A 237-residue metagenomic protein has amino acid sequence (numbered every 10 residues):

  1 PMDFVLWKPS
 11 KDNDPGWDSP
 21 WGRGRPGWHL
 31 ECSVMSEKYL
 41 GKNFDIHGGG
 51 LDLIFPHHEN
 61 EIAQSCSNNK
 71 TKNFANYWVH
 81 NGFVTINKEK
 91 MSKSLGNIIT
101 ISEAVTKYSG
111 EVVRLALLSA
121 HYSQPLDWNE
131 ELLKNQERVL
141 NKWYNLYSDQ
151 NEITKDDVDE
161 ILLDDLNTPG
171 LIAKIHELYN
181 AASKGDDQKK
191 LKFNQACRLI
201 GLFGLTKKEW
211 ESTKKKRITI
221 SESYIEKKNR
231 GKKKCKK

Functional and structural regions predicted by a protein language model:
P1-R138, Y144-N151: Alpha-helical recognition segments enriched in aromatics with Gly/Pro capping that present substrate-recognition
K90-K237: Structural preference for alpha-helix termini/caps and helix-kink/transition segments
